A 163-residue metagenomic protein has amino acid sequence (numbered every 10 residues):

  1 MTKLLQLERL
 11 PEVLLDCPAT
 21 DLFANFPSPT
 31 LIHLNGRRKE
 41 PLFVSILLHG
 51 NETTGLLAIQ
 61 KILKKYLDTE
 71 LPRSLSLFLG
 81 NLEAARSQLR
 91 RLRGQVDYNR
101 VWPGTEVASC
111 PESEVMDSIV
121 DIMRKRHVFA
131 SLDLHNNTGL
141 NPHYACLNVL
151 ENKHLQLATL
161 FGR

Functional and structural regions predicted by a protein language model:
M1-R163: Structured catalytic-domain cores with a bias toward divalent-metal coordination
